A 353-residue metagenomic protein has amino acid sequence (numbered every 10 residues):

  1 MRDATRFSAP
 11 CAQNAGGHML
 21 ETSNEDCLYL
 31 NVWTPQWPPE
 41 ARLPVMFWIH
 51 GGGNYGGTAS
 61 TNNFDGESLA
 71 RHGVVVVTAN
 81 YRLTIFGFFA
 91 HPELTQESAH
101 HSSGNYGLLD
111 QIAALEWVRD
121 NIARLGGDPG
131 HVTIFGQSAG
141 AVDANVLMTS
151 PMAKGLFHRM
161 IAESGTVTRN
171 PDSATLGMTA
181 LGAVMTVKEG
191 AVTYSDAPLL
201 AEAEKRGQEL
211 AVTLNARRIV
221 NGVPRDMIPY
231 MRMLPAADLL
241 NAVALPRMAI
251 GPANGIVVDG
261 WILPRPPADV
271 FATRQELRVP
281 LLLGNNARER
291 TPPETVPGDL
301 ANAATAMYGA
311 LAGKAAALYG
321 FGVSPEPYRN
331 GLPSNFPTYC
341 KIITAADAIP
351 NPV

Functional and structural regions predicted by a protein language model:
M1-D26, A317: Aromatic- and Gly/Pro-rich amphipathic surface segment
M1-R2, N14-G17, M46-F47, S102 (+2 more regions): A generic short-segment signal for beta-strand/edge and adjacent turn/coil regions
A4-R6, I85-P92, A315-V323: Active-site-adjacent bridging/hinge elements
T5, P35-P38, P350: Short, solvent-exposed loop/edge-beta patches enriched in aromatic
A9-N14, E97-A99, G126-G127, N241-I250: Generic detector of short, locally flexible boundary/turn motifs and exposed helical patches
P10-Q13, Y29-V32, K314, T344: Generic beta-strand or strand-like secondary-structure segments
A15-I219, R225, W261-T295: Serine-hydrolase-like catalytic core of hydrolytic proteins
R159, V167-T179, G222-V353: Substrate-gating cap/lid region and adjacent catalytic-acid/histidine neighborhood within extracellular/lumenal
